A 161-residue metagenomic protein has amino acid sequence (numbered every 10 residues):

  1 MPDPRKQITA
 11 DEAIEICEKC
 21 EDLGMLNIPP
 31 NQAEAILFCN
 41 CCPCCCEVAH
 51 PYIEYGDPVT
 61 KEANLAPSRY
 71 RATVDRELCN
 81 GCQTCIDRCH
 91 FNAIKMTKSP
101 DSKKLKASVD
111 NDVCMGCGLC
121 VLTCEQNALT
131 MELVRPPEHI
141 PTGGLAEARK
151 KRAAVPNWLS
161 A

Functional and structural regions predicted by a protein language model:
M1-G56, A66-P67: Iron-sulfur-associated redox domains of electron-transfer enzymes in respiratory and anaerobic energy metabolism
E15, T84, L119: Short Gly/charged-rich anion-binding patches and loops
M25-E34, D57-R88, N92-G116, V134-E138: Ferredoxin-like iron-sulfur electron-transfer modules
L37-C39, C44, E77, D87 (+2 more regions): Secreted/extracellular small peptides and ectodomain modules produced from precursors
C46, T84-H90, I94, L122-E125 (+1 more regions): Short functional micro-motifs and their immediate structural scaffolds
C46-D57, M96, A128-R135: Iron-sulfur (Fe-S) cluster-binding segments and ferredoxin-like electron-carrier domains, especially [2Fe-2S]
S102, K106-A161: Flanking helices and flexible, charged tails adjoining ferredoxin-like Fe-S electron-transfer domains in multi-subunit
